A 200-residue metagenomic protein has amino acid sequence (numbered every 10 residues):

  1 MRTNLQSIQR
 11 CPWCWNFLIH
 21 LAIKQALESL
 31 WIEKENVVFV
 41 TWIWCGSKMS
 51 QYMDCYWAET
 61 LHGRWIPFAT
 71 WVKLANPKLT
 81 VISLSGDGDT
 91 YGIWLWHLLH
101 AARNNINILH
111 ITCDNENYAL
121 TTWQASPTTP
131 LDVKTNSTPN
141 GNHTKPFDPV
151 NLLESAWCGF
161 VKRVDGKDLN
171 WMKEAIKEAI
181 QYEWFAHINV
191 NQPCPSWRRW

Functional and structural regions predicted by a protein language model:
M1-L61: Active-site diphosphate/adenylate-binding microenvironment
R10-P12, S83-S85, F160-D165, H187: Short catalytic-loop micro-motif centered on adjacent basic/acidic residues
C14-A22, K34, G63, P67 (+5 more regions): Conserved active-site and cofactor/substrate-binding residues in soluble primary-metabolism enzymes
I43-A119: Thiamine diphosphate
I43-C45, N115-N117, D168, N191-W197: Glycine-rich beta-alpha junction loops
K78, S126-Y182: Conserved thiamine diphosphate
L95-A102, L120-V133, L152: Active-site-proximal loop->helix
W171-W200: Glycine/aspartate-rich loop-and-adjacent alpha/beta segment that forms the canonical ThDP
